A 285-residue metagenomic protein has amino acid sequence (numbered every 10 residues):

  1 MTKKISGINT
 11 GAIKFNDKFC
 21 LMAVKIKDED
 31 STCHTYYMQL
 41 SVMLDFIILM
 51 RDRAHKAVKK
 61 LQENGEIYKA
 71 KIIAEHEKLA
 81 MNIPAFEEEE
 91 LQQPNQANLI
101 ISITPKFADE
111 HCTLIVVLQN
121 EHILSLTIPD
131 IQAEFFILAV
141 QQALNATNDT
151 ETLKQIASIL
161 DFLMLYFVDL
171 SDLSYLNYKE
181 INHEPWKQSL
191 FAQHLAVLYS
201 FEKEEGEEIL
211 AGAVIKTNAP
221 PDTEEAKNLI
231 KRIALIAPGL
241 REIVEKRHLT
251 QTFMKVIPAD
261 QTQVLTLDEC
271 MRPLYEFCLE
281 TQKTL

Functional and structural regions predicted by a protein language model:
M1-L285: Positively charged, low-complexity terminal tracts and the immediately adjacent first secondary-structure elements
